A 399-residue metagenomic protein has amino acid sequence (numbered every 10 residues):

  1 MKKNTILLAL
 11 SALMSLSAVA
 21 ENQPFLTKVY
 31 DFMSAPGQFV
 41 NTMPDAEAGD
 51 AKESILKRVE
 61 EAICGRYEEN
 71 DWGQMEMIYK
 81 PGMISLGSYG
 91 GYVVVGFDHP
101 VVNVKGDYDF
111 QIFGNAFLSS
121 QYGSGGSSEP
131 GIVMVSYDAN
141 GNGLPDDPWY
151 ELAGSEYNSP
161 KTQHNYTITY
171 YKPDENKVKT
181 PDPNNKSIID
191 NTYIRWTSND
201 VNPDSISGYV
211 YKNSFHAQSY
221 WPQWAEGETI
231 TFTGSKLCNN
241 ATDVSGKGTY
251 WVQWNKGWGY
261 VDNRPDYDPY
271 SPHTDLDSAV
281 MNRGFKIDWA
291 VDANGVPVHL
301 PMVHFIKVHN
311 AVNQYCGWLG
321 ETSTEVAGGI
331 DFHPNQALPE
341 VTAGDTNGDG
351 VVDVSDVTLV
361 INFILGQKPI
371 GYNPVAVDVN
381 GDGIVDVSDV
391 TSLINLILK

Functional and structural regions predicted by a protein language model:
M1-T5: Positively charged n-region of N-terminal signal peptides that target proteins for export
L8-S15: Bacterial N-terminal signal peptides
L16-A20: Sec/Tat signal peptide C-region and signal peptidase I cleavage site
E21-E129, G154-P339: A domain-level signal for the mature, folded cores of soluble proteins
Q121-G125, G141-L152: Short, solvent-exposed secondary-structure capping/transition elements
M134-D138: Predominantly extracellular/luminal cell-surface or secreted proteins
A139-P148, Y166, K177-K179, S187 (+2 more regions): Acidic, glycine-anchored loop motifs typical of Ca2+
L338-K399: Cellulosome-associated attachment modules in secreted, modular CAZymes
